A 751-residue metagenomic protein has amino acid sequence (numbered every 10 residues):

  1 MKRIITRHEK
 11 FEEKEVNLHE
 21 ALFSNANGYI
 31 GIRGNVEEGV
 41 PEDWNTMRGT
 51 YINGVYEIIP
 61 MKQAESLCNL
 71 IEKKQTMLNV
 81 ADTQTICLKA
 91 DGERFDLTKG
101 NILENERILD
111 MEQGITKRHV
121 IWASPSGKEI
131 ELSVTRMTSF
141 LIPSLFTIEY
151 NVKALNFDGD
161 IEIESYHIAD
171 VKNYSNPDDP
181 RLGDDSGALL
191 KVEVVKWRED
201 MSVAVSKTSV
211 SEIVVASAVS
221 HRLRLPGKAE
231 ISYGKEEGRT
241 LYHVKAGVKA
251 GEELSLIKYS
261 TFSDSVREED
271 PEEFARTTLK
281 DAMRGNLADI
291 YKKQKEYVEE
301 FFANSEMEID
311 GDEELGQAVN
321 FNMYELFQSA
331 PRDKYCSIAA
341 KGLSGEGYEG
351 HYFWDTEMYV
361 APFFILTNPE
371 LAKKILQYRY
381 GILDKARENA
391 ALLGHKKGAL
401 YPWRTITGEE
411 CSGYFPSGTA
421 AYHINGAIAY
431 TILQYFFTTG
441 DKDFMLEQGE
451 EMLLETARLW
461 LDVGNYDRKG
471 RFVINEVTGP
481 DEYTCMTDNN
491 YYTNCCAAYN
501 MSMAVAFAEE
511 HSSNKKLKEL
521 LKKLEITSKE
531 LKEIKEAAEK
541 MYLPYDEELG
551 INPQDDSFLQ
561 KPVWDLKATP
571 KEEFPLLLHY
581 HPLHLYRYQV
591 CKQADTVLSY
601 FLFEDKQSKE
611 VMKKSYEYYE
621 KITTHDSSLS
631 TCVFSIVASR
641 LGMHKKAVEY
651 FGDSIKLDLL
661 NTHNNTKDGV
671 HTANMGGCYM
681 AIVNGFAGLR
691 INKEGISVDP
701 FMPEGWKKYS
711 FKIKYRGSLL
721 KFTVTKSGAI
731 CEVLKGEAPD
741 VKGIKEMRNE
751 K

Functional and structural regions predicted by a protein language model:
M1-Y348, Y580-P582, A738, M747-E750: Acidic/polar, glycine-enriched structural segments that form the non-catalytic walls/loops of the carbohydrate-binding
N17-Y51, Y359, T407-G408, A420-A421 (+6 more regions): C-terminal capping/lid segments that line or modulate ligand- or cofactor-binding pockets
E72-E131, K609-K613, E620, V637-K751: Non-catalytic C-terminal accessory modules of carbohydrate-active enzymes
T85, R94-G100, N304-E306, D312-N320 (+1 more regions): Carboxylate/His-rich catalytic cores and anion/metal-binding grooves
I309-G316, P331-K334, L366-L376, F436-E451 (+4 more regions): Structural helix-adjacent loops and short alpha-helical linkers that scaffold large soluble proteins
A330-S344, E370-Y430, F436, D443-M445 (+4 more regions): Helix-terminus loop motifs that line ligand-binding clefts
S344-Y352, A399-T438, K442-E447, E455-K535 (+1 more regions): The feature captures the catalytic groove of carbohydrate-active enzymes
Y352-G381, E447, E509, K523-K667: Active-site core of glycosidic bond-cleaving carbohydrate-active enzymes
